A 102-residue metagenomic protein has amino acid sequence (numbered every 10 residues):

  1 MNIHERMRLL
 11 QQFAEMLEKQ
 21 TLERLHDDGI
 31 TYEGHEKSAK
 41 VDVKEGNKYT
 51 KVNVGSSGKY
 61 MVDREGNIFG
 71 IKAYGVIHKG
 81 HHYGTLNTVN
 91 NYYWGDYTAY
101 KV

Functional and structural regions predicted by a protein language model:
M1-E33: Short, non-transmembrane alpha-helical segments in secretory-pathway proteins
E5, T21, K40, T50-V52 (+1 more regions): Mixed-charge, low-complexity intrinsically disordered regions
R8, M16, E36-S38, R64 (+1 more regions): Catalytic phosphate/metal-binding cores of nucleic-acid and nucleotide-processing enzymes, i.e., regions that mediate
L10, D27, D42-K48, H78: Short histidine
E33-Y60: Exposed beta-strand-loop-beta-strand "reactive/processing" segments of non-cytosolic proteins
G58-F69: A short, surface-exposed beta-strand/turn
I68-N91: A short, surface-exposed interaction/processing loop segment used at functional sites
N87-V102: C-terminal partner/receptor-binding element of secreted or periplasmic proteins
